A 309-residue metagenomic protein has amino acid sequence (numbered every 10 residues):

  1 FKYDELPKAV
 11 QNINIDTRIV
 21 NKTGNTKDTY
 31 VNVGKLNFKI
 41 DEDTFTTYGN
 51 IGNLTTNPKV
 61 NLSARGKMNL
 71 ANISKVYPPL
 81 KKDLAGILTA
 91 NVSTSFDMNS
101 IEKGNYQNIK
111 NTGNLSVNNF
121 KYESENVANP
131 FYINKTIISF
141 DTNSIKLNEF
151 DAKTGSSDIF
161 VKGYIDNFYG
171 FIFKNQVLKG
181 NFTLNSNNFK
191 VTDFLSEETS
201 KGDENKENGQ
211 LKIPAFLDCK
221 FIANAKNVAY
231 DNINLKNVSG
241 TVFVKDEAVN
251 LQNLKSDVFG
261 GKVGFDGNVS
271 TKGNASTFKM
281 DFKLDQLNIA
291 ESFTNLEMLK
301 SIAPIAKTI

Functional and structural regions predicted by a protein language model:
F1-N32, Y48-K135, S139-N143, S157-I309: Membrane-proximal interfacial segments on either side of biological membranes
D43: Carboxylate-rich, divalent-cation-coordinating active-site regions
